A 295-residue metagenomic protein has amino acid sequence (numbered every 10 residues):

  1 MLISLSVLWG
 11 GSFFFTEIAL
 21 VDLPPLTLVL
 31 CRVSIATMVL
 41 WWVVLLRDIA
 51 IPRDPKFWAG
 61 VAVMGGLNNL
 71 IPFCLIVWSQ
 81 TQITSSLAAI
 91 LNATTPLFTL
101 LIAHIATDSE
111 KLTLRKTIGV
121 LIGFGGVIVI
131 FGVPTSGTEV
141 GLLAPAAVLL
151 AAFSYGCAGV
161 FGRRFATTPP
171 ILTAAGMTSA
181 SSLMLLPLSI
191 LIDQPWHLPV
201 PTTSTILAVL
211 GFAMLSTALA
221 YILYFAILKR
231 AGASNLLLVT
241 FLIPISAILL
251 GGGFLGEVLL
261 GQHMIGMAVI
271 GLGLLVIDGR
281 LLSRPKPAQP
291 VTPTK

Functional and structural regions predicted by a protein language model:
V7-T37, W78, T84-S86, C157-S181: Juxtamembrane helix-loop-helix junctions in multi-pass membrane proteins
L8, S12-F13, W41-N92, V127-V129 (+1 more regions): Specific transmembrane alpha-helical segments of multi-pass solute transporters/efflux pumps, especially DMT/EamA
A19, L28, R32, S79 (+7 more regions): Hydrophobic/aromatic residues within transmembrane alpha-helices of multi-pass small-molecule transporters
V21-L30, R53-A59, T117, G132-S154 (+2 more regions): Juxtamembrane helix-entry segments on the extracytoplasmic side of multipass membrane proteins
V29-C31, N69, A88-T94, V160-L183 (+1 more regions): Helix-helix packing/entry segments at the starts of transmembrane helices
V39-I51, P96-I118, I245-I265: C-terminal transmembrane-helix exit sites in multi-pass transporters
L40, A62, I102, R115-P134 (+3 more regions): Hydrophobic transmembrane alpha-helices of multi-pass small-molecule transport proteins
L40, T99-L101, I105, G137-P195 (+3 more regions): Transmembrane alpha-helical segments that form core, pore/gating elements of small-molecule transporters/exporters
